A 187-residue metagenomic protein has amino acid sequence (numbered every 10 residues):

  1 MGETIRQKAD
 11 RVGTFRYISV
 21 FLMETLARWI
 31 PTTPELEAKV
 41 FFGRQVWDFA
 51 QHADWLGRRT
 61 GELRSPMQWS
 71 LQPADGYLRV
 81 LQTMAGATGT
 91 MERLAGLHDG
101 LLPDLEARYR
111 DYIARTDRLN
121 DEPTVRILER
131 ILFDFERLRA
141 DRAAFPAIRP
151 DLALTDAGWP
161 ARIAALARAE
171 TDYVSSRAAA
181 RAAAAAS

Functional and structural regions predicted by a protein language model:
M1-G13, P73-L101, E170, V174: Acidic/His metal-coordination segments adjacent to aromatic residues that form catalytic metal sites in metalloenzymes
E3, R11-R28: The feature marks the first
K8, V12, F42, A95 (+3 more regions): Hydrophobic packing residues in well-ordered alpha-helices of helical domains and bundles
T14, R44-Q51, G100, R130-R137: DHp/HisKA dimerization-phosphoacceptor four-helix bundle of two-component histidine kinases and homologous
R16-M23, D99-R110, R139: Hydrophobic faces of stable alpha-helices that mediate helix-helix packing
F21-R44, R108-T124: Helix-loop segments that flank and shape redox-cofactor active sites
V40-L81: Conserved alpha-helical segments that form or flank metal/cofactor-binding pockets of metalloenzymes
L105-A186: Preference for long, well-ordered alpha-helical segments
